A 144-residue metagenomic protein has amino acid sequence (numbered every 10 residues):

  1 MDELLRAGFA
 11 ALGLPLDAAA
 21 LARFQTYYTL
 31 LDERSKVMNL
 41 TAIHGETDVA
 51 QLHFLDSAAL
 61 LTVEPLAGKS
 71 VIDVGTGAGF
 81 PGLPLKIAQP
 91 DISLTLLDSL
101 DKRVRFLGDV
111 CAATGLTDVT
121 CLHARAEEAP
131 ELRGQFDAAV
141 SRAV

Functional and structural regions predicted by a protein language model:
M1-G68, I72, K102-R105, D109-V119: Class I SAM-dependent transferase core
A58-S141: Conserved SAM/SAH cofactor-binding pocket of Class I
